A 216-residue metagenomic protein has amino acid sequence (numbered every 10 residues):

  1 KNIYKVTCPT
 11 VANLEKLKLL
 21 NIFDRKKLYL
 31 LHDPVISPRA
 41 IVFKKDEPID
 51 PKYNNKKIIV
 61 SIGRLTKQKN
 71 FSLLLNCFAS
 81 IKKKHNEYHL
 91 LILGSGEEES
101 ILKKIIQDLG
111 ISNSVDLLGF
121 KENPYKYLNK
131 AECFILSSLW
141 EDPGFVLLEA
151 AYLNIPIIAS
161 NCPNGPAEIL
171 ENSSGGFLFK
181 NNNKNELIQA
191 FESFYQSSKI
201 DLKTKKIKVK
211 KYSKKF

Functional and structural regions predicted by a protein language model:
I3-K27, V35: A short, active-site helix/loop in glycosyltransferases that binds the activated sugar's phosphate group
A12-N13, L31-I41, E97: Short beta-strand->alpha-helix junction loop in the catalytic core of nucleotide-activated group-transfer enzymes
K57, S61-K83, L90, E97-K103 (+1 more regions): A conserved mid-protein helix/loop that constitutes part of the nucleotide-sugar donor-binding site
K103-G119: Nucleotide-activated donor-binding/catalytic signature segment of Leloir-type glycosyltransferases, i.e., the conserved
F120, L139: Aromatic "clamp/platform" in nucleotide-sugar-dependent glycosyltransferases that forms part of the donor/acceptor
P156-S160: Short hydrophobic beta-strand element within catalytic cores of glycosyltransferases and related nucleotide-activated
N172-K184, S193-K199: Conserved acidic donor-binding segment of nucleotide-sugar-dependent glycosyltransferases
L178, K199-F216: A charged, aromatic-enriched C-terminal amphipathic alpha-helix characteristic of glycosyltransferases across folds
